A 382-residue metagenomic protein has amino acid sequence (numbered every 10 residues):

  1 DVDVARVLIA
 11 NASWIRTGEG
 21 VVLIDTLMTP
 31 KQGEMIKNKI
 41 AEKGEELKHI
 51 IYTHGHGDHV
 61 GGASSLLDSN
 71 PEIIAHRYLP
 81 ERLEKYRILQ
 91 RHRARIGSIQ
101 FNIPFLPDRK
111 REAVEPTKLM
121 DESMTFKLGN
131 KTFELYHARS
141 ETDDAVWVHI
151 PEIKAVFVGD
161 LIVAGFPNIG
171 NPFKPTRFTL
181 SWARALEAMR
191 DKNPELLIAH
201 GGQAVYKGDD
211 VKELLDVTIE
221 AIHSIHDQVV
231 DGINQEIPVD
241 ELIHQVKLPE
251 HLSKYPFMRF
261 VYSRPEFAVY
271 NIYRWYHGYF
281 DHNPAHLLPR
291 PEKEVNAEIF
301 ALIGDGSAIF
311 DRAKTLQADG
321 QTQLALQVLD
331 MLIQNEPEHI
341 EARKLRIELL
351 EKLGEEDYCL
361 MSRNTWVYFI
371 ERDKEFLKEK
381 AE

Functional and structural regions predicted by a protein language model:
D1-E42, W147-D160: Conserved beta-strand hairpin/beta-sheet module of binuclear metal-dependent hydrolase folds, prominently
W14, L119-I150, A155, I162: Core dinuclear metal-dependent hydrolase active-site scaffold
G18-G20, P30-A75, L119, N193: Active-site metal-binding motif and surrounding structural segment of the metallo-beta-lactamase
E81-H137, S181-N193: Metallo-beta-lactamase
F178-E241, Q245-H282: Divalent-metal (often Zn2+) His-rich catalytic cores of metallo-beta-lactamase-fold enzymes
